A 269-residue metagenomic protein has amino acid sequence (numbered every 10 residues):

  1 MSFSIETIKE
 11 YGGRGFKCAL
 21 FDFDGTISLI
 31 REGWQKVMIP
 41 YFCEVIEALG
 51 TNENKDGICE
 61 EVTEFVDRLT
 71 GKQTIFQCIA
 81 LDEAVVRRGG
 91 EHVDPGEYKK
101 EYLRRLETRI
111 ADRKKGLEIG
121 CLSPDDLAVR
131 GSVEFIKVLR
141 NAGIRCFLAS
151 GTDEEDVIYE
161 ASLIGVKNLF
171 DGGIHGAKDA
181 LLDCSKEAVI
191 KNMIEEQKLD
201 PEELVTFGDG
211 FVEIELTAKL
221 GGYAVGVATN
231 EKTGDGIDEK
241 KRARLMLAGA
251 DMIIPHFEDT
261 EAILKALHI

Functional and structural regions predicted by a protein language model:
M1-F21, T63, D67-T70, R87 (+2 more regions): Non-catalytic pre-domain segments flanking phosphatase-related domains
S2-E60: Active-site neighborhood of HAD-like aspartate-dependent phosphohydrolases
M38, S123-L127, S132-S162, H175-A177: Substrate-recognition element of Asp-dependent hydrolases with the DxDx(T/V) motif
E64-N141: A metal-dependent, Asp-based hydrolase signature
G96-E97, K167-D183: A short, structured active-site edge motif that brings together acidic residues
S150, T206-M252: Acidic, Mg2+-coordinating phosphoryl-transfer loop and its flanking beta/alpha structural elements, shared across
H175, D251-D259: Short acidic-hydrophobic, aromatic-tinged amphipathic segments that line or gate anion-handling sites
C184-I214: Conserved Lys-Pro-Asp/Glu-containing loop-to-beta segment of HAD-superfamily phosphomonoesterases, centered on
